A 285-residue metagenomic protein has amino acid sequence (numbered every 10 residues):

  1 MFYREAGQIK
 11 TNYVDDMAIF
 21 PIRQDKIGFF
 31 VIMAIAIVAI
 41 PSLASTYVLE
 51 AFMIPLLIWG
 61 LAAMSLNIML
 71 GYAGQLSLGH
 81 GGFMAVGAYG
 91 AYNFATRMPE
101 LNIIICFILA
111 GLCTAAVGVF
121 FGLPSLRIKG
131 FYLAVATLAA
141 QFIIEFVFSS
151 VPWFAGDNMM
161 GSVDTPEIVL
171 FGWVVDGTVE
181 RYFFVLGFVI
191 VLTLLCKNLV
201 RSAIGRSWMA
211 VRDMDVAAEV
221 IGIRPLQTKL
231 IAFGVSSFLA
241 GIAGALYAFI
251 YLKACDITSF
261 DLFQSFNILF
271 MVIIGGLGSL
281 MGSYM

Functional and structural regions predicted by a protein language model:
M1-M285: Transmembrane alpha-helices and adjacent helix-loop boundaries
